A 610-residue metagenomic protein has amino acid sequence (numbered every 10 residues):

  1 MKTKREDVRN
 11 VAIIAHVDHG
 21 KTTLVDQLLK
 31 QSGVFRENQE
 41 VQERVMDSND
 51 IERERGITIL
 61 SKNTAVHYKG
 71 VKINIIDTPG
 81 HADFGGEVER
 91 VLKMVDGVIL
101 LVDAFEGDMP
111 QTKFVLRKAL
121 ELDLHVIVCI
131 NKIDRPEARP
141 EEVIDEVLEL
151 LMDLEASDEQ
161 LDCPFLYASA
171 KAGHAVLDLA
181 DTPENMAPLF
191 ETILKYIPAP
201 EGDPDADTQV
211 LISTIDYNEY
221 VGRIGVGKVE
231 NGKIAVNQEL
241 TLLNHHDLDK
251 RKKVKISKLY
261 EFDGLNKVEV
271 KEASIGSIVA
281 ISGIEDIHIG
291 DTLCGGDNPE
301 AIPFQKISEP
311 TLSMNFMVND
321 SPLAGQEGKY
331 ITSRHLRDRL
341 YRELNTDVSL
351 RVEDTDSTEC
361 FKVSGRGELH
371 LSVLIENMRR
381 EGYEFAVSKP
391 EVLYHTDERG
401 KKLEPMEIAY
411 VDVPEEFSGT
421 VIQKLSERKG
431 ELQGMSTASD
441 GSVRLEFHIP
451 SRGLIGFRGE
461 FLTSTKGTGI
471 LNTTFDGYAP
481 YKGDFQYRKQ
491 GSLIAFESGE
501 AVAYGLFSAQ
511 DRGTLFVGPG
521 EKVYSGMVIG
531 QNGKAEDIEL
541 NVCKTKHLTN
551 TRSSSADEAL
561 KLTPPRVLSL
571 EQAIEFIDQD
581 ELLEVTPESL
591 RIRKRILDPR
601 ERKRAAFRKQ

Functional and structural regions predicted by a protein language model:
M1-E106, E146, I215-N218: P-loop NTPase switch module centered on the Walker A-proximal segment
M1-K4, V34-S61, F84, L150-D162 (+13 more regions): Active-site phosphate-binding and catalytic loops of NTP-dependent enzymes
H19, H81-A82, F105-D108, K132-A138 (+16 more regions): Conserved nucleotide-binding/hydrolysis micro-motifs of P-loop NTPases
H125, R135-K195: Canonical P-loop GTPase G-domain recognition
P164-K171, D207-D216, D354-S364, E391-R399 (+5 more regions): A glycine-rich phosphate-binding loop feature that marks nucleotide/adenosyl-phosphate handling sites
Q209-M314, A324-Q326, Q490, G499-T549 (+2 more regions): Conserved nucleotide-binding/hydrolysis modules and their immediate coupling elements across P-loop/ASCE NTPase motors
F262, K267-V270, L403, I449 (+2 more regions): Long insertion/accessory domains within large nucleic-acid-processing enzymes
P299, I307-M435, G441, R452: Charged, conformationally dynamic linker/hinge segments that couple catalytic or nucleotide-dependent chemistry
